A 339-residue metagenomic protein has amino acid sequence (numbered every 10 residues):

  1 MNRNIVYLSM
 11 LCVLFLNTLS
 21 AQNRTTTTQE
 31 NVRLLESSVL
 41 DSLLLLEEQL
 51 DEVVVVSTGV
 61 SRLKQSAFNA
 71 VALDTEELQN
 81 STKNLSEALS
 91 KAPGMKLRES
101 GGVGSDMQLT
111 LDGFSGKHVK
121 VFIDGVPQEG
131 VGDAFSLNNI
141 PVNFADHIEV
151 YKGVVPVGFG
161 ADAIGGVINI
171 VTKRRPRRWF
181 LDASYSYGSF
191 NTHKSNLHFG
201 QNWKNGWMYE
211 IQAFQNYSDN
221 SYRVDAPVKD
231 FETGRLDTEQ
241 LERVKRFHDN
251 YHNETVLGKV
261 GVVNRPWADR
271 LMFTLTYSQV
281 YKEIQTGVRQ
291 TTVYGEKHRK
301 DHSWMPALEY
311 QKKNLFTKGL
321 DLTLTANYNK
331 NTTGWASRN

Functional and structural regions predicted by a protein language model:
N23, Y222, F247-N253, W267-G319 (+1 more regions): Flexible loop and strand-edge segments within Gram-negative outer membrane beta-barrel domains
N23-E77: Short, acidic, small-residue-rich periplasmic hinge/interaction motif at the N-terminus of Gram-negative outer-membrane
L40, A67-L85, L109-G113, S186-Y187: Short, polar/charged loop or turn motifs at beta-strand boundaries
E52, L85-A88, S105-T110, F122 (+5 more regions): N-terminal periplasmic accessory domains that precede and gate Gram-negative outer-membrane beta-barrel machines
A70, S86-P127: Extracytoplasmic beta-strand/coil segments of soluble accessory domains associated with Gram-negative outer-membrane
H118, V126-G153: Short acidic/polar hinge/loop motifs at secondary-structure boundaries that mediate gating or recognition
K120, E149-Y151, V167-K173, F180-S189 (+4 more regions): Predominantly transmembrane beta-strands of Gram-negative outer membrane beta-barrel pores used for transport
R177-R178, S186, W203-R289: Periplasmic-side early beta-strands and strand-to-turn transitions of outer-membrane beta-barrels
